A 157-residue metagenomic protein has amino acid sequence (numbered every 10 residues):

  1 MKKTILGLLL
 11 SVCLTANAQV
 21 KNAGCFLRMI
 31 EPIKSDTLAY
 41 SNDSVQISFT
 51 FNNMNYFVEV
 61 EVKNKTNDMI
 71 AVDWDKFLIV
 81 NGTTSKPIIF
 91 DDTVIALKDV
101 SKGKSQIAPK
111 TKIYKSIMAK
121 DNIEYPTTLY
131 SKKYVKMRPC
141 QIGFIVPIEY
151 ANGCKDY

Functional and structural regions predicted by a protein language model:
T4-L14: Sec-dependent N-terminal signal peptides
Q19-F57, N67-D68, T84-P87, V94-S105 (+2 more regions): Membrane engagement elements in two modes
E31-S35, D73-W74, K136-G143: A short, compositionally biased
N53, K65, A108, V135-P139: Surface-exposed coil/turn segments at beta-strand junctions on protein surfaces, enriched
K63-D121: The feature marks short-to-medium sequence segments in extracytoplasmic or secretory-pathway proteins
I113-Y157: Surface-exposed edge beta-strand/loop patches
